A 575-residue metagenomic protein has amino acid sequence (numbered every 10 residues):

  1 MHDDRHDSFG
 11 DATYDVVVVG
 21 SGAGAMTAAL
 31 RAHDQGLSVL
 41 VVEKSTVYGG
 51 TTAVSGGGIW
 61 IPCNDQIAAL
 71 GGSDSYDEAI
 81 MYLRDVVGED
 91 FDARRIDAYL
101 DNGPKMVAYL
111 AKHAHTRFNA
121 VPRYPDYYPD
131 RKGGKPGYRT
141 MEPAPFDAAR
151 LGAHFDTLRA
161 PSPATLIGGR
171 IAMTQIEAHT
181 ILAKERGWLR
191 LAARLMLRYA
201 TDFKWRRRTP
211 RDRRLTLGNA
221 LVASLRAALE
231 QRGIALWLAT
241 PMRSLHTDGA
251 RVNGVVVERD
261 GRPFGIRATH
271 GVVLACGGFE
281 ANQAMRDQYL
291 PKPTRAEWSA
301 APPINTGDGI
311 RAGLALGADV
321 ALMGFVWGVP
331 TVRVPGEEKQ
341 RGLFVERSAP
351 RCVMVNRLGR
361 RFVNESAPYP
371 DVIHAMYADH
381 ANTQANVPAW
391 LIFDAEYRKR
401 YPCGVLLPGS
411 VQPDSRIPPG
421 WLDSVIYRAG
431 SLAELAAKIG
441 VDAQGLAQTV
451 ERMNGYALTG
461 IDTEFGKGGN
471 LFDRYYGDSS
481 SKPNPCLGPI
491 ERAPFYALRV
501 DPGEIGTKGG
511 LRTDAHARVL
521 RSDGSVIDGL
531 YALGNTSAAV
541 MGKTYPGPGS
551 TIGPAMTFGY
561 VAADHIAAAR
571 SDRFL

Functional and structural regions predicted by a protein language model:
M1-A79, F118-P122, Y127-E451, G455-L575: Residues forming the flavin
Y76-G88: A contiguous, well-ordered beta/alpha segment that forms the leading edge of an enzyme domain
D85-P129: Long, well-ordered early-domain segments
